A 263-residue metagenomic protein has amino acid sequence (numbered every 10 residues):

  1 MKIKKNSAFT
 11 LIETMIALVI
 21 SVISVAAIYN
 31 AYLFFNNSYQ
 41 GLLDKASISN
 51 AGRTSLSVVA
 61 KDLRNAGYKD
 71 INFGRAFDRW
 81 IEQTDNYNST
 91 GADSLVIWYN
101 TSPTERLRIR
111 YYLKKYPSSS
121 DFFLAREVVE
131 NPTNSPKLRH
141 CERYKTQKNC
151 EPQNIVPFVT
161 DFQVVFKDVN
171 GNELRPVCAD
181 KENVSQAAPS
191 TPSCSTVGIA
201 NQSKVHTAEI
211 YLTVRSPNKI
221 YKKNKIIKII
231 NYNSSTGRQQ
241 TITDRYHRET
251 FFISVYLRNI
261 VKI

Functional and structural regions predicted by a protein language model:
K2-D70, K262: Aliphatic-rich helix starts adjacent to a transmembrane/signal segment
S7, S24, Y29, N36 (+2 more regions): Compositionally biased, low-hydrophobicity segments enriched in charged and small polar residues
F9, Y29-Y32, Y39, Y111-Y112 (+3 more regions): Aromatic side chains
L33, R64, Y68, S102 (+5 more regions): Residue-level marker of positions within ordered structural domains that often coincide with functionally constrained
K45, R53, K61-R64, R108-R110 (+4 more regions): Basic side chains
N72-F77: Short, glycine/acidic-rich hinge or "gate" loops at secondary-structure transitions that mediate conformational
D78-G171, T207: Surface-exposed loop/linker segments characteristic of extracytoplasmic
N149-I263: Short linear sequence signals and composition-biased patches located at protein termini or domain-edge surfaces
